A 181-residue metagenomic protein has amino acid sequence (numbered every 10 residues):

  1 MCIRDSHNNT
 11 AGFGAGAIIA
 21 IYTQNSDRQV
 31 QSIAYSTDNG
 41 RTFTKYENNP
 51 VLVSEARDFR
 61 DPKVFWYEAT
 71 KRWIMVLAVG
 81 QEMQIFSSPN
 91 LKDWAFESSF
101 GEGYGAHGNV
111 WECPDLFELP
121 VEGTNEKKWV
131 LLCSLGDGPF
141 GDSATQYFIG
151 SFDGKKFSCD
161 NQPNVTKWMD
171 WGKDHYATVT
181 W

Functional and structural regions predicted by a protein language model:
M1-R4, T180: Generic low-polarity alpha-helical segments
I3-P62, W66-E112, P120-G172: Beta-rich carbohydrate-recognition and catalytic domains
M169, K173-W181: A conserved active-site cap/scaffold subdomain adjacent to cofactor or substrate pockets
